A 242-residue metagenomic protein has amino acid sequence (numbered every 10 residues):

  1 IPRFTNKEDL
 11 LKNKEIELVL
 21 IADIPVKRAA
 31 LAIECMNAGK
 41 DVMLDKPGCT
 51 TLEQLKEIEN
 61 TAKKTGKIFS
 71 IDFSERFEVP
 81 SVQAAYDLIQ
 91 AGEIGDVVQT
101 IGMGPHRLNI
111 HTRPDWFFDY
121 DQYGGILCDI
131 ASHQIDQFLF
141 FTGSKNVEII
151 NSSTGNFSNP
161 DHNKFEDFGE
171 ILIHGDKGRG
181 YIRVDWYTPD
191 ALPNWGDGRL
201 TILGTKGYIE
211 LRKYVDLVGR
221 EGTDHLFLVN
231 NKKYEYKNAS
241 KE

Functional and structural regions predicted by a protein language model:
P2-T61: Beta-loop-alpha module in the N-terminal Rossmann-like domain of NAD(P)-dependent dehydrogenases, especially those
T5, L44, F69-I71, L211: Hydrophobic residues in well-ordered beta-strands that form the structural core
V26, C49-I110: A contiguous active-site-proximal alpha/beta segment in oxidoreductase catalytic domains
A38-K40, T65-I68, G178-R179: A short helix->loop->beta-strand "cap" motif at the edges of active sites that frequently abuts
G39, P114-Q122, N230-Y234: Short glycine/proline- and charge-enriched loop/turn segments that cap or connect secondary-structure elements
D72-R76, A91-T112, I126-Q134, N146-S158 (+1 more regions): NAD(P)-dependent dehydrogenases' Rossmann-like dinucleotide-binding region
D136-V218: Contiguous beta-strand/loop segments that form the cofactor/metal-binding neighborhood of enzyme cores
G222-E242: C-terminal helical cap and adjacent loop that interface with cofactors, partners, or active-site loops
